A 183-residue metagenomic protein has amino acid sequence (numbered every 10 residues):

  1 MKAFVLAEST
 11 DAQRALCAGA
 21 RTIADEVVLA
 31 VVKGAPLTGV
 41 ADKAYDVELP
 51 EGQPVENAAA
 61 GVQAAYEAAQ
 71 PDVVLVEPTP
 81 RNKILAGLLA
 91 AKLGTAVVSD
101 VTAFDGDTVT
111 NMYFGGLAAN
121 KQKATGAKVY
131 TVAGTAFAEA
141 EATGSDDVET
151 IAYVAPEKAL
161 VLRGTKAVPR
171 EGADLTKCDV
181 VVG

Functional and structural regions predicted by a protein language model:
M1-G183: N-terminal glycine-rich FAD/FM-binding segment characteristic of electron-transfer flavoproteins
